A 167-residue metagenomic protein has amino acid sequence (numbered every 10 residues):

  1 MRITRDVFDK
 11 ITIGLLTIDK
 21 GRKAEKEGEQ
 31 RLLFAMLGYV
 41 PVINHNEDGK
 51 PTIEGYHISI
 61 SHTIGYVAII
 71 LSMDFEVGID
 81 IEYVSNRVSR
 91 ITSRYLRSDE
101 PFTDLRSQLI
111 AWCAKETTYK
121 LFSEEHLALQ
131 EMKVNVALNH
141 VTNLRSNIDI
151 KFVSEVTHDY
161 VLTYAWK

Functional and structural regions predicted by a protein language model:
M1-K167: Core catalytic alpha/beta fold that binds nucleotide/phospho-ligands
